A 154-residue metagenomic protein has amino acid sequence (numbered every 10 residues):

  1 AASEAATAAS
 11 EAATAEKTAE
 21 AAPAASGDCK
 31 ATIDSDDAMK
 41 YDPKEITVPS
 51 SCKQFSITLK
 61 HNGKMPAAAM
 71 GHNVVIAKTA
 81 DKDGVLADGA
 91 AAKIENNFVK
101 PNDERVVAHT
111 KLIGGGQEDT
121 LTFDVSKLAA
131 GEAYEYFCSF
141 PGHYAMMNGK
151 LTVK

Functional and structural regions predicted by a protein language model:
E4, A8-D36, K78-V99, P141-K154: Extracytoplasmic/periplasmic copper-protein system
A25-Q54: N-terminal edge beta-strand
K40, K60, A108-K154: Extracellular/periplasmic metallocenter environments
L59-M65: Short amphipathic, basic-aromatic surface patches that mediate peripheral association with negatively charged
A68-H72: Short coil-to-beta strand junction motifs in C2/discoidin
N73-A77: Beta-strand signatures of extracellular beta-sandwich domains
D81-A129: Extracytoplasmic beta-sandwich strand-turn segments characteristic of Greek-key/jelly-roll folds
